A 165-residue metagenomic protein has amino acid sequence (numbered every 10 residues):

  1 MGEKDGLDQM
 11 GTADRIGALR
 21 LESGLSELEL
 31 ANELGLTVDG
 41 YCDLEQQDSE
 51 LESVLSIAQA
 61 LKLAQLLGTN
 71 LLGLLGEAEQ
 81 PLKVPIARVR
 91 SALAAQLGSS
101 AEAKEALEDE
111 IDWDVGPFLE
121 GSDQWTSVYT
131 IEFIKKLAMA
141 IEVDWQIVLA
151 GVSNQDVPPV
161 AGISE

Functional and structural regions predicted by a protein language model:
M1-E22, E79-A106, Q146-A150: A short, Lys/Arg-rich alpha-helix, primarily the initiator
R15, S26, Q59, N70 (+3 more regions): Residues that mark the N-terminal boundary/hinge immediately upstream of a DNA-recognition element
L21, N32, Q65, D109 (+1 more regions): Alpha-helical residues within the helix-turn-helix
G24-Q46, G98-S122: Short alpha-helical DNA-recognition segment
D48-Q65, D123-M139: Short, basic-rich loop-to-helix N-cap that marks the start of a DNA-contacting helix
Q65-L82, E142-P158: Short C-terminal boundary/hinge segments that cap the last helix of small helical domains
W113-E165: Mid-protein regulatory/catalytic core that forms ligand/cofactor-binding pockets and protein-protein interaction
